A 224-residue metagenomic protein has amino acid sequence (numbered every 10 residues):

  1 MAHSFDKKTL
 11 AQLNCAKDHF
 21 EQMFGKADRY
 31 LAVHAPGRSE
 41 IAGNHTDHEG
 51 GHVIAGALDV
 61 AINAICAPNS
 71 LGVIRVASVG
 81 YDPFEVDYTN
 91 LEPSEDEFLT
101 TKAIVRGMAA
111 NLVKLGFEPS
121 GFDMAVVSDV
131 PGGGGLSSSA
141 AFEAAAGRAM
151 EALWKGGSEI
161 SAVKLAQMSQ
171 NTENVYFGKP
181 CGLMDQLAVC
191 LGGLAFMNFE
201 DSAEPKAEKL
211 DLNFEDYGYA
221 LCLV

Functional and structural regions predicted by a protein language model:
A2-A32, V60-Q170: Anion-binding (especially nucleotide phosphate/pyrophosphate-binding) glycine-rich loop and adjoining beta-alpha core
L31-A35, E85, A220-V224: Short amphipathic
G37, I62, G72, S120-F122 (+2 more regions): Structural beta-strand/beta-sheet cores of well-ordered domains, especially the beta-sheet scaffolds that support
N44-H48: Short Pro/Gly-enriched beta-strand edge/turn motifs at strand-loop
E49, G156-V224: ATP-dependent small-molecule kinase catalytic core of the GHMP/sugar-kinase superfamily and closely related
E49-G50, G133: Short, solvent-exposed loop/turn segments at secondary-structure junctions
G50-A57: Short Gly/aromatic-enriched secondary-structure transition segments
